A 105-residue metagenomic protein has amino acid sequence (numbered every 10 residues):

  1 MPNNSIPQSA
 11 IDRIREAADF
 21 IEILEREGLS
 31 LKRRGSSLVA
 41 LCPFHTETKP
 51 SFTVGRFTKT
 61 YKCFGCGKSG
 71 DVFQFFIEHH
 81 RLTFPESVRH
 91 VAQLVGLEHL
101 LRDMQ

Functional and structural regions predicted by a protein language model:
M1-Q105: N-terminal structured subdomain of primase-like DNA metabolism proteins
